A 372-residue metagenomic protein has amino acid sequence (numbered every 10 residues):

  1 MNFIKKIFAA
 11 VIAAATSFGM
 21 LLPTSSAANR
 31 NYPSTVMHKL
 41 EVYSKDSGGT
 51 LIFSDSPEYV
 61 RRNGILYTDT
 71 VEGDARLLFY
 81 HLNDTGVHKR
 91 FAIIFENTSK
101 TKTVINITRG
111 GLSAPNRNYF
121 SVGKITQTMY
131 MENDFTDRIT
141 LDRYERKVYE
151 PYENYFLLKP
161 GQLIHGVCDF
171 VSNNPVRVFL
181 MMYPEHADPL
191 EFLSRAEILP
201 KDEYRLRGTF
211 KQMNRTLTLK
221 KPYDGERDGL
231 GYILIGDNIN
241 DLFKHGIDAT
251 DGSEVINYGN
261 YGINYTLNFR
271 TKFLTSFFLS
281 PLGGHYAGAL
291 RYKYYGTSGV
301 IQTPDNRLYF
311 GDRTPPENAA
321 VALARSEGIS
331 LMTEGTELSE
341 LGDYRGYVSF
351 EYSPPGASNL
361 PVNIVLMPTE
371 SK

Functional and structural regions predicted by a protein language model:
M1-V11: Bacterial N-terminal signal peptides that target proteins for export
M20-A28: Sec-dependent signal peptide cleavage junction
N29-T68, E203-L242: A eukaryote-biased signal for short, well-structured alpha-helical docking elements
R62-T108, S113, D134-R138, R146-V178 (+2 more regions): Long compositionally biased, domain-poor regions of proteins
I105, N173-K220, S358-K372: Exposed low-complexity, polar/acidic, P/S/T/G-rich flexible segments that act as propeptides, protease-susceptible
P115-R117: Basic, glycine-/proline-tolerant helical and adjacent loop/strand elements that line or dock onto nucleic-acid
Y119-T136: Short beta-strand and strand-turn-strand segments in soluble, beta-rich domains
